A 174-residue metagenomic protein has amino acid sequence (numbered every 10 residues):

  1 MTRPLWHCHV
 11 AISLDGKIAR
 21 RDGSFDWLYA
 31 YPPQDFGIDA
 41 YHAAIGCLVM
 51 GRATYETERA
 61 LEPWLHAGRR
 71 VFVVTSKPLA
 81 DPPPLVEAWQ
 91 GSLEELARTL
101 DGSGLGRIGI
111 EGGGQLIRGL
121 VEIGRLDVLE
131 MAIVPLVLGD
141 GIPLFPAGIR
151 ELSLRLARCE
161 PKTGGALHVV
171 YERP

Functional and structural regions predicted by a protein language model:
M1-P174: Enzymes that bind and transform nitrogen-containing heteroaromatic metabolites
